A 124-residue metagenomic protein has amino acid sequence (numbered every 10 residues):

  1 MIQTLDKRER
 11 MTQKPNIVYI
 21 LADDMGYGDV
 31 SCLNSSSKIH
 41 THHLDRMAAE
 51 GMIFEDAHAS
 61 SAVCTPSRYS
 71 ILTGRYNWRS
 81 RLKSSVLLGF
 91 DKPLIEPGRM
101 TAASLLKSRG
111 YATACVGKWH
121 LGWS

Functional and structural regions predicted by a protein language model:
M1-S124: Formylglycine-dependent sulfatase
